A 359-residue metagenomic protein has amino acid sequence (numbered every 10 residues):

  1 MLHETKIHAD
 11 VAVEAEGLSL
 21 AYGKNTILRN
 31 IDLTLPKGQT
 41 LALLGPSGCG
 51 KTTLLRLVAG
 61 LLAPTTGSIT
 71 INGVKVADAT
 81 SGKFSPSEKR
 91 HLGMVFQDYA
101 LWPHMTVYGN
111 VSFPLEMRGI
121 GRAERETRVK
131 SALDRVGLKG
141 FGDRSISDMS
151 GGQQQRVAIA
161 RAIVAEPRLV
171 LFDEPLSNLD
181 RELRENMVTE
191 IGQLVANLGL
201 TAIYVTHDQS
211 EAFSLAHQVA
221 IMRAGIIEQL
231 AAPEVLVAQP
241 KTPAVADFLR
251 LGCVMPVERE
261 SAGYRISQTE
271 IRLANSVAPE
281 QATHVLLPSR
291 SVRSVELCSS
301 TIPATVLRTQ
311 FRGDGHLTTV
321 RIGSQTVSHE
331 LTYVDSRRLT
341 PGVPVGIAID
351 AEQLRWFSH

Functional and structural regions predicted by a protein language model:
L2, G252-V254, A262-H359: Non-catalytic connector elements of ABC transporters
E14, T34, T70, G346-A348: ABC ATPase nucleotide-binding domain
L44-P46: The feature captures the beta-strand-to-loop junction immediately N-terminal to the Walker
T52-L55, V157: ABC ATPase nucleotide-binding domain helices that frame the ATP-binding cleft
A59: Helix-to-loop junction immediately C-terminal to a conserved catalytic motif
G67-D78: Conserved ABC transporter NBD signature motif
H91-G93, Q97, L101-A244: ABC ATPase nucleotide-binding domains
